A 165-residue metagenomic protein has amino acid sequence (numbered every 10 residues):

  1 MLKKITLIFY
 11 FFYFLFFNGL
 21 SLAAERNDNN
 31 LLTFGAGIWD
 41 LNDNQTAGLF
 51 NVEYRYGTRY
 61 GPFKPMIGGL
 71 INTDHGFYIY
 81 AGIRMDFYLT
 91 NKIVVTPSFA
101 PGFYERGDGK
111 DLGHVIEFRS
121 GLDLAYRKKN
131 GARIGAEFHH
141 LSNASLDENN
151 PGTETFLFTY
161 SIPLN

Functional and structural regions predicted by a protein language model:
M1-N27, N165: Cleavable N-terminal export/targeting peptides
S21-Y56, P163: Outer-membrane beta-barrel initiation region
N30-L32, R59-K64, N91-V95, N130-A136: Repeated loop/turn-to-beta-strand initiation elements of outer-membrane beta-barrel proteins
G35-W39, R55, L70-N72, R84-D86 (+2 more regions): Outer-membrane beta-barrel pore domains and translocons
I38-G48, G69-Y80, G107-V115, S145-T153: Solvent-exposed loop/turn segments connecting transmembrane beta-strands in outer-membrane beta-barrel proteins
G48-V52, F63, F77-I83, F118-L122 (+1 more regions): Hydrophobic, lipid-facing positions within transmembrane beta-strands of outer-membrane proteins
Y56-Y60, T73, F87-I93, R127-N130 (+1 more regions): Outer-membrane beta-barrel strand-turn architecture
A125, P151-N165: Outer-membrane beta-barrel "beta-signal"
